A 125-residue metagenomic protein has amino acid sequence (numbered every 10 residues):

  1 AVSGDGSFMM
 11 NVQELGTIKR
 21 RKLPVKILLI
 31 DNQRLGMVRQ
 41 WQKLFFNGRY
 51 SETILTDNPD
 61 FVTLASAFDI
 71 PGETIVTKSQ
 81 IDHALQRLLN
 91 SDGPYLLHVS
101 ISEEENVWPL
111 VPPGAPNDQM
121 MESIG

Functional and structural regions predicted by a protein language model:
A1-G125: Thiamine diphosphate
